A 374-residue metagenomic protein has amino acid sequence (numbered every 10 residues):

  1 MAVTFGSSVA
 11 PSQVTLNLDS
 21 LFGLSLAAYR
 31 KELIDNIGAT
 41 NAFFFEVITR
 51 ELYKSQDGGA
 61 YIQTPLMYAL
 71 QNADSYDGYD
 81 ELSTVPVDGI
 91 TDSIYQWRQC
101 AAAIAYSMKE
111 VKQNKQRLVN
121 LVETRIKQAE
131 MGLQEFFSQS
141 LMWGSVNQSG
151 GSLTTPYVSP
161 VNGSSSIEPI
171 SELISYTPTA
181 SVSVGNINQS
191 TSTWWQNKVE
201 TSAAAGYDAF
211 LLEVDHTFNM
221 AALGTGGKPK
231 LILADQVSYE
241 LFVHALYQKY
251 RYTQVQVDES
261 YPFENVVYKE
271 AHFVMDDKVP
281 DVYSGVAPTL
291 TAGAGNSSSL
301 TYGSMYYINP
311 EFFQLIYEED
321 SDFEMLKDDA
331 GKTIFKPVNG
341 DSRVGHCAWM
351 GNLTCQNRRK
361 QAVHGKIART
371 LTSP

Functional and structural regions predicted by a protein language model:
A2-P374: Flexible, glycine/threonine- and acidic-rich loop/arm segments that mediate assembly and lattice contacts in viral
